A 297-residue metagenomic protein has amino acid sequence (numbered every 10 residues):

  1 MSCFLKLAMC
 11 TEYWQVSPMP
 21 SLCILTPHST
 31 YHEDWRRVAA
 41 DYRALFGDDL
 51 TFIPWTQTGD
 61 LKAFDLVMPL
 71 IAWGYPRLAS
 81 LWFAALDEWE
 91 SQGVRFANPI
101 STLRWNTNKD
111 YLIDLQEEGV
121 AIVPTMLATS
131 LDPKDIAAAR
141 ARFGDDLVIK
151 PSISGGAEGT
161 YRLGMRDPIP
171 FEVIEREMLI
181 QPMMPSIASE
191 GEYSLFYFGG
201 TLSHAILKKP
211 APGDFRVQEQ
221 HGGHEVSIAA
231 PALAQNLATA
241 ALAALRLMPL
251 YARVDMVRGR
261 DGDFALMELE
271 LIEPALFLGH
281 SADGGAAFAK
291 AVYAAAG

Functional and structural regions predicted by a protein language model:
V16, A232-G297: ATP-dependent carboxylate activation and anion-phosphoryl transfer catalytic cores that bind Mg-ATP to form
M19-C23: Extreme N-terminal starter segment of soluble prokaryotic enzymes
P27-T125, T129: Conserved N-proximal alpha/beta basic substrate-recognition cap immediately N-terminal to, or forming the N-lobe
Q57-A63, I136-A141, I169-F171: Short amphipathic alpha-helix with an adjacent loop that forms part of the alpha/beta core around
Y111-G159: Hydrophobic alpha-helical segments and helix pairs
G156-L242, A265: Phosphate-binding site of ATP-dependent enzymes
